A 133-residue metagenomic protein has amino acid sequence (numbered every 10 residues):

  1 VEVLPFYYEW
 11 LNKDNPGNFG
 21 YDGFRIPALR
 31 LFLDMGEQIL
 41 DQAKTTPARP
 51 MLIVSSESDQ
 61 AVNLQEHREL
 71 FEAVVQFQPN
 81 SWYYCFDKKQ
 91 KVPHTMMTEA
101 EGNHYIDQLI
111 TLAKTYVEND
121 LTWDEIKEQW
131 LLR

Functional and structural regions predicted by a protein language model:
V1-R30: Hydrolase active-site cap/lid region
G20-Q90, G102-L132: Serine-hydrolase catalytic core
P93-T95: Histidine-centered active-site/metal-ligand motif
